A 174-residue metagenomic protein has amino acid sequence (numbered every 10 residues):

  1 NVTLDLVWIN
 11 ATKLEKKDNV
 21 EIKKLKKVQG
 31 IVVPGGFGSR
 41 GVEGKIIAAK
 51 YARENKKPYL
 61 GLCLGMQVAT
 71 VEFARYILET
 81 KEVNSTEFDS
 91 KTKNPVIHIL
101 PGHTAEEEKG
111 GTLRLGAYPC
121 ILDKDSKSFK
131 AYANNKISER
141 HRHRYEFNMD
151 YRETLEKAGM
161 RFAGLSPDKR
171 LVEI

Functional and structural regions predicted by a protein language model:
N1-V28, G41-K57, R75-I174: Amide-donor transfer/coupling interface in amidating biosynthetic enzymes
V32-P34: Structural motif
G38-R40, M66: Glycine-rich nucleotide phosphate-binding loop and flanking beta-alpha elements of Rossmann-like dinucleotide-binding
R53-A69: Repeat-solenoid scaffold signature
A69, F73-R75: PAPS/PAP-binding and catalytic site of the sulfotransferase fold
